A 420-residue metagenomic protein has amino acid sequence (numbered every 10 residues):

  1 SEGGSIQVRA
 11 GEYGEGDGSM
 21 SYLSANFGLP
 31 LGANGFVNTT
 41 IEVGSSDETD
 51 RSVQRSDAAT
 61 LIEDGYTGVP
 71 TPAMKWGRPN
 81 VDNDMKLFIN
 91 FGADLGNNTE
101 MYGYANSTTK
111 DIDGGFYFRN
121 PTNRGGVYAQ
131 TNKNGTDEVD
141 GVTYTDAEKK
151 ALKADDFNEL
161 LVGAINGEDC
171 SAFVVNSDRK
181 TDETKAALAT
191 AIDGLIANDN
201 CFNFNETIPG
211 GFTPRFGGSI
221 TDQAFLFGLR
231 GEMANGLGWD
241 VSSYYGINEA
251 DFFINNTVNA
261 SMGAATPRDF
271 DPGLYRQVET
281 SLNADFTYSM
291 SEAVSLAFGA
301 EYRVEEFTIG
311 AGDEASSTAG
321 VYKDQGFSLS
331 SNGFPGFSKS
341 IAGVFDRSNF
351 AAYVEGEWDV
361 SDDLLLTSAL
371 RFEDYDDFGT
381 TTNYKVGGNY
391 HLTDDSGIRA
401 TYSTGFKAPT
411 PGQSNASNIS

Functional and structural regions predicted by a protein language model:
S1-R9: A beta-strand signature from Gram-negative outer-membrane beta-barrel systems, especially the internal plug domain
R9-Y13, P72-G77, G211-R215, A265-G273 (+2 more regions): Extracellular loop and loop/strand-boundary signature of outer-membrane beta-barrel proteins
E15-G210, P214-M233: Transmembrane beta-barrel wall of Gram-negative outer-membrane proteins
L23-L29, L87-A93, F225-G231, L282-Y288 (+3 more regions): Residues on the lipid-exposed face of transmembrane beta-strands in outer-membrane beta-barrel proteins
N34-V37, N98-M101, G236-W239, A293-L296 (+2 more regions): Repeated loop/turn-to-beta-strand initiation elements of outer-membrane beta-barrel proteins
Q54-E63, Y117-N134, N255-A265, G312-K323 (+2 more regions): Flexible, surface-exposed loop regions and adjacent strand-edge segments of Gram-negative outer-membrane beta-barrel
P214-I220, F225, A234, Y245-I247 (+2 more regions): Outer-membrane beta-barrel transmembrane domain signature of Gram-negative proteins, especially the mid-to-C-terminal
I247-D251, N256, V304-D313, A342-G343 (+2 more regions): Surface-exposed extracellular loop regions of Gram-negative outer-membrane beta-barrel proteins, predominantly
